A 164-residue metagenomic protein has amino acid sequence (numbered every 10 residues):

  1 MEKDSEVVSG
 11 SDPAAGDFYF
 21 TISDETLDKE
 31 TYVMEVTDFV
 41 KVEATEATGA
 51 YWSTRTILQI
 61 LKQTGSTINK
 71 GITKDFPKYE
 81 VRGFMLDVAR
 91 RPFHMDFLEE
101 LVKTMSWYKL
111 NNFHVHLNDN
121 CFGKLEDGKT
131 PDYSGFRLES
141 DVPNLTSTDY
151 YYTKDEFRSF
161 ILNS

Functional and structural regions predicted by a protein language model:
M1-Y79: Contiguous, structured surface segment used for ligand recognition
E80-S164: Substrate-binding cleft of carbohydrate-active enzyme catalytic domains
